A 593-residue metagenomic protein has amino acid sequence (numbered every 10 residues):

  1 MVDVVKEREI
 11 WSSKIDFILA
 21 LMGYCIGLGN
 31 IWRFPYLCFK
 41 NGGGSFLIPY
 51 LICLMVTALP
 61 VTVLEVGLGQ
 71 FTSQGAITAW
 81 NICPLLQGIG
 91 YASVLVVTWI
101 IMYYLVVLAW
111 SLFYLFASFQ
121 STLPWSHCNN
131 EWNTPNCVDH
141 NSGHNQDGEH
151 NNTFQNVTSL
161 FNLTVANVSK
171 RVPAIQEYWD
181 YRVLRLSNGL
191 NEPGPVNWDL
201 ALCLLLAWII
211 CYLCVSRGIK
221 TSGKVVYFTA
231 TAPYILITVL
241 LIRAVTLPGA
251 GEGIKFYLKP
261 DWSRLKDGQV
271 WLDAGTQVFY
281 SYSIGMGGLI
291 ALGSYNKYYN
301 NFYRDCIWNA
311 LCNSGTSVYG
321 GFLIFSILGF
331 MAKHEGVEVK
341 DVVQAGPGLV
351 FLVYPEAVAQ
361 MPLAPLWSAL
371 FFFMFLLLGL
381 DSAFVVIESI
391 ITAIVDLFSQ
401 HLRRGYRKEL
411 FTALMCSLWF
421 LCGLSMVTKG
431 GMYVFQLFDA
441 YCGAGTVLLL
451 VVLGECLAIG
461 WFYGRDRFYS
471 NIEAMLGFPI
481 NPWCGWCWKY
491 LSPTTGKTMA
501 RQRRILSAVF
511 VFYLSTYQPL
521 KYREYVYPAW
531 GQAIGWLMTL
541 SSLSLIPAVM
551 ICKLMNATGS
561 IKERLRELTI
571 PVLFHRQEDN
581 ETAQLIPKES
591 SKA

Functional and structural regions predicted by a protein language model:
M1-R8, V138-V168, C487, T558-A593: Non-transmembrane, juxtamembrane loop and terminal tail segments of multi-pass eukaryotic membrane proteins
V2-I15, I219, G223-I387, I391-L424 (+4 more regions): Membrane-embedded translocation segments of transport machinery
S13-I52, V63, I210, V215-S216 (+4 more regions): Transmembrane helix-boundary motif of multi-pass solute transporters/channels
K14, L19-M22, I26, I48-P84 (+4 more regions): Juxtamembrane transmembrane-helix boundary signature
R33-I48, V63-Y91, Y114-W132, G249-L258 (+5 more regions): Flexible loop linkers connecting adjacent transmembrane helices in multi-pass alpha-helical membrane transporters
V61, Y104-A109, F113-T122, Y234-Y257 (+6 more regions): Hydrophobic alpha-helical segments and their helix-loop junctions in multi-pass secondary transporters
L105-E192, A250-R264, M331-E356, L450-L453 (+2 more regions): Extracellular/lumenal N-termini and interhelical loops of multi-pass eukaryotic membrane proteins
F398-M415, Y441-T539, L565-V572, L585: C-terminal membrane-solvent junction of multi-pass transporters and transport-like membrane proteins
